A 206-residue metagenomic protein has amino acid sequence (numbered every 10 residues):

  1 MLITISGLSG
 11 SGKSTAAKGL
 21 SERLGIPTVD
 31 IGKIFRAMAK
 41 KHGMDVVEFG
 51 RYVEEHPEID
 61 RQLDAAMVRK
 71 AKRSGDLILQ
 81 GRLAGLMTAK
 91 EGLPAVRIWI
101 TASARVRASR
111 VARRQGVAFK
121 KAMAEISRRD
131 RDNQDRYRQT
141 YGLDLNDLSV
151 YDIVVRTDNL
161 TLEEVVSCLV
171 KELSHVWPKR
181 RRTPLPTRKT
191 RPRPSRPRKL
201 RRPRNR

Functional and structural regions predicted by a protein language model:
I5: Hydrophobic anchor at the beta1->P-loop junction of P-loop NTPases
L8: P-loop (Walker A) phosphate-binding loop of NTP-binding proteins
K13: Conserved lysine of the Walker
A16: Hydrophobic positions on the alpha1 helix immediately C-terminal to the Walker A/P-loop
I31-K90, A104-R105, G116-A118, D130-N133: ATP-dependent small-molecule kinase phosphotransfer cores that center on conserved nucleotide phosphate-binding segments
L86, F119-V165: Small-molecule kinase domains that catalyze NTP-dependent phosphoryl transfer to phosphate-bearing small molecules
G92-Q115, K121-R128: Conserved phosphate-donor/acceptor-positioning beta-strand/loop module used by diverse small-molecule
R180-R206: Polybasic, lysine-enriched low-complexity intrinsically disordered terminal tails
